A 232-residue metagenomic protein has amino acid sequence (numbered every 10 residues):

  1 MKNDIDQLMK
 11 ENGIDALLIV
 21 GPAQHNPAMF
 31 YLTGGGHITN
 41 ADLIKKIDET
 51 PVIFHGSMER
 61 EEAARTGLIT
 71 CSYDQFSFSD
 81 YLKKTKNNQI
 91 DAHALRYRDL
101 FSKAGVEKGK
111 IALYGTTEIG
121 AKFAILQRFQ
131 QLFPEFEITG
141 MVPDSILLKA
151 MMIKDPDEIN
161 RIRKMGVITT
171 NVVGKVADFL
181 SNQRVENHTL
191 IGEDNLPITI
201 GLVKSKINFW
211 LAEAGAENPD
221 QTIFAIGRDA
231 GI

Functional and structural regions predicted by a protein language model:
M1-L100, I159, R163, V167: N-terminal accessory/capping or targeting/presequence segment of soluble
P22, D144, F224: Residue-level "edge-of-site" marker
Q24, T116-I119, G227-G231: Short, internal active-site loops enriched in acidic
I38-N40, A124, P219: Short beta-strand-initiation
R60, S77, S145-L147, L180 (+1 more regions): Residue-level detector of flexible, active-site-proximal loop/helix-junction positions within diverse enzyme catalytic
A92-G215: Flexible, acidic/His-enriched mid-domain "rim/lid" segments that flank
S205-I232: Acidic, glycine-rich loop-and-beta core segments that form the ion-binding/anion-interacting portion of active sites
